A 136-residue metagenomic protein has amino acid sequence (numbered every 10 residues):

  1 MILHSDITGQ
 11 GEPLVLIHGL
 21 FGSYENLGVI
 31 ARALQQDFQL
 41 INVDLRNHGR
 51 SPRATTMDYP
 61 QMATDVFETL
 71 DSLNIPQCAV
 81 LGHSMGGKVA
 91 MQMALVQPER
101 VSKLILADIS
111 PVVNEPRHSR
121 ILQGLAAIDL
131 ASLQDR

Functional and structural regions predicted by a protein language model:
M1-I2: N-terminal cap/lid segment of alpha/beta-hydrolase-fold proteins
D6-T55: Conserved HGGG/HGGXW glycine-rich cap/lid loop of the alpha/beta-hydrolase fold
P13, D37-Q39, N74-A79, R100-K103: Structural signature of beta-strand start/N-cap positions in the alpha/beta core of ABC transporter nucleotide-binding
G22, G87, P111: Active-site micro-motifs of SAM-dependent methyltransferase domains
V29-R32, Q36, E68, L95-E99: Short, well-ordered alpha-helices that flank and scaffold nucleotide-derived cofactor binding pockets
R32, I41-L81, M85: Active-site loop/oxyanion-hole signature of alpha/beta-hydrolase fold enzymes
A79, S84, K88, Q92 (+1 more regions): Short catalytic micro-motifs in class I SAM-dependent methyltransferases
M91-V96, S102-L133: Flexible "cap/lid" loop of the alpha/beta hydrolase fold
